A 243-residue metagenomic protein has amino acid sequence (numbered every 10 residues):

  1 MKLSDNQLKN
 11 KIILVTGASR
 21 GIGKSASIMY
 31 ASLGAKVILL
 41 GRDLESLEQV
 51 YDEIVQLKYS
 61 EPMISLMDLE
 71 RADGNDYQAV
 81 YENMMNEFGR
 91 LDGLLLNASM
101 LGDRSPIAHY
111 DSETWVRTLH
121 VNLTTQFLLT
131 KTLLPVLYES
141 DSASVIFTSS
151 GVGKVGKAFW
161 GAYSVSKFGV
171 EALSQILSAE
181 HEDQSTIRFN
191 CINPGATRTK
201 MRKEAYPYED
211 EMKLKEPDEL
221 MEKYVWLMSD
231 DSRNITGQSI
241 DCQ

Functional and structural regions predicted by a protein language model:
G17-G21: Conserved glycine-rich cofactor-binding loop
A35-V50: Conserved glycine-rich Rossmann-like NAD(P)H-binding loop of the short-chain dehydrogenase/reductase
V80, S105-I107, D111-V116: Substrate-binding pocket helix/loop in short-chain dehydrogenase/reductase
T130, S166: Active-site helix of classical SDR
S150: Residue(s) in the substrate-gating loop at a strand-loop-helix junction that position the organic substrate next
V155, I176-I187: Active-site-adjacent segment of SDR/Rossmann-fold oxidoreductases
I187, C191-I192, T199, Y208-Q243: C-terminal helical subdomain
